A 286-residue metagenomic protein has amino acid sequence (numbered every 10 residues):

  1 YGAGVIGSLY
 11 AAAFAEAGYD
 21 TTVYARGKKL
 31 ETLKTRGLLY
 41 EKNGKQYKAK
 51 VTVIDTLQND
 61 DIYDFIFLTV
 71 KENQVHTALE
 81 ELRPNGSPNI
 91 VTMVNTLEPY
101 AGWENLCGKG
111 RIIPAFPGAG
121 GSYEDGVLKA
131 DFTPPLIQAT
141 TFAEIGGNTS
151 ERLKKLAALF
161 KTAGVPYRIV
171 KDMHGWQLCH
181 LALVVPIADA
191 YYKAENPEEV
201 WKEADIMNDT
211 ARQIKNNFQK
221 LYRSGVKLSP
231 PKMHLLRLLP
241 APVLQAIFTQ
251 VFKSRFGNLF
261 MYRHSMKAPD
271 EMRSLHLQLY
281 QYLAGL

Functional and structural regions predicted by a protein language model:
Y1-Q46: NAD(P)+-binding Rossmann beta1-loop-alpha1 motif at the extreme N-terminus of oxidoreductases
Y19, V165, V226: Short phosphate-binding/catalytic loops that engage adenosine nucleotides
D20-T21, I90, I112, Y167: Hydrophobic anchor at the start of a short beta-strand that flanks the dinucleotide cofactor-binding loop
K45-K129: Rossmann-like NAD(P)(H) cofactor-binding subdomain of soluble oxidoreductases
L97, A101-H180: Rossmann-fold dinucleotide-binding core
A158-F160, I206-P231: Flavin-binding catalytic cores
H174-E199, D205-F218: Active-site-proximal catalytic alpha-helix in oxidoreductases
Y222-L286: NAD(P)-dependent Rossmann-like dehydrogenase/reductase catalytic/cofactor-binding core
